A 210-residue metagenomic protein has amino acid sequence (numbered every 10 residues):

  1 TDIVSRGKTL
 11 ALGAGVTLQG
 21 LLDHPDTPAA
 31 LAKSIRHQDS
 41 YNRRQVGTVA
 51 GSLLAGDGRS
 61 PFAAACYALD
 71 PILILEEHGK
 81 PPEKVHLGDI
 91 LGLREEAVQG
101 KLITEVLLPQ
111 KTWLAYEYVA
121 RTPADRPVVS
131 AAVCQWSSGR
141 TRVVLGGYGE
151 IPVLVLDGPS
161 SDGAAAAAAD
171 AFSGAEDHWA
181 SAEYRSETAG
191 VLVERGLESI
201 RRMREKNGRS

Functional and structural regions predicted by a protein language model:
T1-S210: C-terminal structural segment of proteins
